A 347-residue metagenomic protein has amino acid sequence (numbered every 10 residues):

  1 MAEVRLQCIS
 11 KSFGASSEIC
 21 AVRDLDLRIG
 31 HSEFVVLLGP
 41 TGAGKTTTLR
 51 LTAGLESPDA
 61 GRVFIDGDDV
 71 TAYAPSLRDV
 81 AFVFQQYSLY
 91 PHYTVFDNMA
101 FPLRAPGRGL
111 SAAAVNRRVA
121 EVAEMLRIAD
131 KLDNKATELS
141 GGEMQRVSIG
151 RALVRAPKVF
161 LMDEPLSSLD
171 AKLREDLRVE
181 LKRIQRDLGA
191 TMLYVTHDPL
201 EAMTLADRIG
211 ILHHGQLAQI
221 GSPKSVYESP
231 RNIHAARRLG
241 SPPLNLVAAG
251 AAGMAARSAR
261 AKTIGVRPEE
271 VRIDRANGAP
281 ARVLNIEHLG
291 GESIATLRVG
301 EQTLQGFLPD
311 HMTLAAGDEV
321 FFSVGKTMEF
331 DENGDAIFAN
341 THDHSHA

Functional and structural regions predicted by a protein language model:
L25-V36: Pre-Walker A (P-loop) beta-loop-beta motif of ABC nucleotide-binding domains
L38-P40: The feature captures the beta-strand-to-loop junction immediately N-terminal to the Walker
A53: Helix-to-loop junction immediately C-terminal to a conserved catalytic motif
D59-R62, H214: Conserved coupling/switch loops of ABC nucleotide-binding domains, chiefly the family-specific signature
G61-D69: Conserved ABC transporter NBD signature motif
L77-A81, Q85, L89-H234: ABC ATPase nucleotide-binding domains
A256-A347: Non-catalytic connector elements of ABC transporters
